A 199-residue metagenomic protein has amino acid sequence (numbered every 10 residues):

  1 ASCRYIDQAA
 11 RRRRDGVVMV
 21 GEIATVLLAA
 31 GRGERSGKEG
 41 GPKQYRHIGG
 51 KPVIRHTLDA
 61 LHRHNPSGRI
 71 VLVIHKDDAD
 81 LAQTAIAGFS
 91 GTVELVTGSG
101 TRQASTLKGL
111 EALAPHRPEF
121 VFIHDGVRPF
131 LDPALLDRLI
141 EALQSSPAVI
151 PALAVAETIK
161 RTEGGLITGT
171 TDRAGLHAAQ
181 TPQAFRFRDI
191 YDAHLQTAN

Functional and structural regions predicted by a protein language model:
V20-A79, V93: N-terminal glycine-rich phosphate-binding loop and ensuing alpha1 helix
T25-L27, L72, I123, A148-P151: Structural beta-sheet core signal
L27, I54, G109, D125 (+2 more regions): Residue-level signal for inorganic ion chemistry
L58-H62, I86, L113: Hydrophobic C-terminal alpha-helix "anchor/cap" residues
D80-A85: Acidic helix N-cap motif at the loop->helix transition within catalytic regions of sugar-transfer enzymes
A87-F120: Short phosphate-binding loop-to-helix
R117, F130-N199: Conserved core of the sugar-phosphate nucleotidyltransferase
